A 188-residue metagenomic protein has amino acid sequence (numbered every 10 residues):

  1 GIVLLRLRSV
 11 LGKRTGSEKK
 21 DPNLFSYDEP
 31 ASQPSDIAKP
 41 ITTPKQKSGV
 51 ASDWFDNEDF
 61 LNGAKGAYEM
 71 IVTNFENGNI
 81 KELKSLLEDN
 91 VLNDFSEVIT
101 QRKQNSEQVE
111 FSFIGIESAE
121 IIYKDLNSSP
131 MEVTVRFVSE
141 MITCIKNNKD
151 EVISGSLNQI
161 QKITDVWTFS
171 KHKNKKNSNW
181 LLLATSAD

Functional and structural regions predicted by a protein language model:
G1-G66, I145-K149: Juxtamembrane and targeting peptides
V3, G12, A51-K65, N74 (+4 more regions): A composition-biased, non-transmembrane "mature-region" signal
L5, K81, W167: Short alpha-helical basic/polar micro-motif
S9-G12, S17-E18, S32, A67 (+7 more regions): Residue-level detector of solvent-exposed, low-hydrophobicity positions
D36-I116, I122-K124: Core segments of small alpha/beta cavity-forming domains
S85-D188: Structured, amphipathic secondary-structure segments that form assembly/contact surfaces in multi-subunit
